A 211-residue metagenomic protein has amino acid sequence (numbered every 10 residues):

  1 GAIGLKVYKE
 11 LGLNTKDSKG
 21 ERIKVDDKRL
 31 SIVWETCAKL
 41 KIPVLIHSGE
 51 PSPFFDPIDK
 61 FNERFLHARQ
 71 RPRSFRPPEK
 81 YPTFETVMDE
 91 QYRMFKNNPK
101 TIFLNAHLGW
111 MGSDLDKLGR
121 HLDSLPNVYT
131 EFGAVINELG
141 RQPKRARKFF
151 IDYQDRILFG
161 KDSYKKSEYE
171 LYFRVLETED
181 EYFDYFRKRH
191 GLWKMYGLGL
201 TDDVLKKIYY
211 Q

Functional and structural regions predicted by a protein language model:
G1-S74: Active-site gating/metal-coordination segments in enzymes
R22, Y81-P82: A short, flexible low-complexity segment enriched in Lys/Arg and Gly/Pro that occurs in N-terminal basic tails
E79, E85-Q211: H/E-rich (His + Asp/Glu) clusters that bind or coordinate divalent metals
